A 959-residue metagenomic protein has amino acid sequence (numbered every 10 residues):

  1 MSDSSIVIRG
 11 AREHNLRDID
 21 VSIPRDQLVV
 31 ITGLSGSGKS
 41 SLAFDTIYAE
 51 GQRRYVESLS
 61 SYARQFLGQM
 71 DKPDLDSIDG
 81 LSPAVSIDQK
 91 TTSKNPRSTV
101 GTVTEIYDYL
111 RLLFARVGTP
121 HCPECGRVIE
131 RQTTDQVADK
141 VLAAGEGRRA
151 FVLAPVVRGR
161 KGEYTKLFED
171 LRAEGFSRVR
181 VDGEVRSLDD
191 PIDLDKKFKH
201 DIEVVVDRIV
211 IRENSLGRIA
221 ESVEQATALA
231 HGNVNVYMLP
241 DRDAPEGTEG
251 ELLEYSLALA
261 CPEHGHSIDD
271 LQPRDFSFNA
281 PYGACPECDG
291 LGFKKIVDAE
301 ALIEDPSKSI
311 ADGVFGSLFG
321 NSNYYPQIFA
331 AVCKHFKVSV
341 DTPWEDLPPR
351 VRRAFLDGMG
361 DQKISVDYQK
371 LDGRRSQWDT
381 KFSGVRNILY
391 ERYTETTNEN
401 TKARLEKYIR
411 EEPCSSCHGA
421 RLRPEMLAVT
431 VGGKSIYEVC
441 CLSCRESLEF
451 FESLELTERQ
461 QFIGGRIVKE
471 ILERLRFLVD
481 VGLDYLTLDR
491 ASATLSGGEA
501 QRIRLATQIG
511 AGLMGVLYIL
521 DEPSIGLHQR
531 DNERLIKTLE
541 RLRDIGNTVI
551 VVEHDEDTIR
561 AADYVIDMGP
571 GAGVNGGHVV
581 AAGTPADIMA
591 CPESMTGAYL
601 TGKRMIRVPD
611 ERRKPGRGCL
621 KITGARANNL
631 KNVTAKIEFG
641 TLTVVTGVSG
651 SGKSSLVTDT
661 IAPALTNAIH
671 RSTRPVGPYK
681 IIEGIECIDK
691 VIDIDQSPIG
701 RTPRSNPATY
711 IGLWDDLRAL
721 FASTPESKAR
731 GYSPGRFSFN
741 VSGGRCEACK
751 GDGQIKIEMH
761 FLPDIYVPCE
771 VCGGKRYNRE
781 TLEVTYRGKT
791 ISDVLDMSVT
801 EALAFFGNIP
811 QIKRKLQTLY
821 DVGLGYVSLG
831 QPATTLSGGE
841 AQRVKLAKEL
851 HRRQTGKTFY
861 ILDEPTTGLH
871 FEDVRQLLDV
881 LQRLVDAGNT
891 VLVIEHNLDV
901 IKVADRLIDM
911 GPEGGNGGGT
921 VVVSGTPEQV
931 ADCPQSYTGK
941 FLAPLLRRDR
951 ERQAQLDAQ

Functional and structural regions predicted by a protein language model:
M1-Q959: Conserved phosphate-binding elements of NTP-dependent enzyme cores
